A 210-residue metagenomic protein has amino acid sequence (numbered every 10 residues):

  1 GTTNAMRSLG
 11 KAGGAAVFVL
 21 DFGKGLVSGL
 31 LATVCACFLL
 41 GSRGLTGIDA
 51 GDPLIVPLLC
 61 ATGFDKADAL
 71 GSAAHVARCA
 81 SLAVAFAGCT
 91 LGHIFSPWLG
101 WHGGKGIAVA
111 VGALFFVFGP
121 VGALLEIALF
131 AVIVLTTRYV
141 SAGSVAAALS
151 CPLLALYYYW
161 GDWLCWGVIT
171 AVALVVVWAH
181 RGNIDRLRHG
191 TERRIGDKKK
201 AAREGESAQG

Functional and structural regions predicted by a protein language model:
G1-A12, G103, D185-G210: Cytosolic, membrane-interface loops and tails of multi-pass inner-membrane proteins
G1-T2, P97-V111, Y139-A147: Short, non-helical or kinked segments that cap or interrupt transmembrane helices
M6-K11, A32-A36, G88, I107-T137 (+1 more regions): Interfacial segments of multi-pass membrane proteins
K11-A36, L82-I94: Alpha-helical membrane segments and adjacent membrane-interface helices in multi-pass membrane proteins
A15, C79-A87, V121-A128, S141 (+2 more regions): Hydrophobic alpha-helical transmembrane segments
A16, T90-G100, I133-V140: Transmembrane alpha-helix interface/packing and boundary motifs in multi-pass membrane proteins, characterized by
L30-V84, F115-G122, L156-V168: Helix-coil boundary and interhelical linker segments in multi-pass alpha-helical membrane proteins
G88-H93, F130-V134, V172-A179: Alpha-helical transmembrane segments of multi-pass membrane proteins
